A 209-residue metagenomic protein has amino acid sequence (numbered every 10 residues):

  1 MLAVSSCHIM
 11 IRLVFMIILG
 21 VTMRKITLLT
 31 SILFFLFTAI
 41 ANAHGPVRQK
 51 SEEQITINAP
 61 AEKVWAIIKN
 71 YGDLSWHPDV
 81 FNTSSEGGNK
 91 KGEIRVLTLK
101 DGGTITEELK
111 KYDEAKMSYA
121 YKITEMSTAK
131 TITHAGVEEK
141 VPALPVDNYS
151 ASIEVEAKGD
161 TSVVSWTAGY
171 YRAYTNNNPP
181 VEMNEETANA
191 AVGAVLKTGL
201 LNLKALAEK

Functional and structural regions predicted by a protein language model:
A3-T22: Short, Lys/Arg-enriched N-terminal segments with co-localized hydrophobic residues within the first ~10-30 amino acids
V21-L29: Bacterial N-terminal signal peptides that target proteins for export
T30-T38: Bacterial N-terminal signal peptides
A41-K90: Hydrophobic ligand-binding cavity/cleft-lining segments
E53-I55, I105-K111, N148-A157: Hydrophobic/aromatic beta-strand elements that line small-molecule binding cavities or substrate pockets in beta-rich
G72-E108, Y112-K116: Short beta-edge strand/loop motif at the mouth of beta-sheet-based domains
K116-E125: Short, solvent-exposed secondary-structure boundary/capping segments
T128-A194, L203: Beta-strand/loop substructures that line and gate deep hydrophobic ligand-binding cavities in soluble
